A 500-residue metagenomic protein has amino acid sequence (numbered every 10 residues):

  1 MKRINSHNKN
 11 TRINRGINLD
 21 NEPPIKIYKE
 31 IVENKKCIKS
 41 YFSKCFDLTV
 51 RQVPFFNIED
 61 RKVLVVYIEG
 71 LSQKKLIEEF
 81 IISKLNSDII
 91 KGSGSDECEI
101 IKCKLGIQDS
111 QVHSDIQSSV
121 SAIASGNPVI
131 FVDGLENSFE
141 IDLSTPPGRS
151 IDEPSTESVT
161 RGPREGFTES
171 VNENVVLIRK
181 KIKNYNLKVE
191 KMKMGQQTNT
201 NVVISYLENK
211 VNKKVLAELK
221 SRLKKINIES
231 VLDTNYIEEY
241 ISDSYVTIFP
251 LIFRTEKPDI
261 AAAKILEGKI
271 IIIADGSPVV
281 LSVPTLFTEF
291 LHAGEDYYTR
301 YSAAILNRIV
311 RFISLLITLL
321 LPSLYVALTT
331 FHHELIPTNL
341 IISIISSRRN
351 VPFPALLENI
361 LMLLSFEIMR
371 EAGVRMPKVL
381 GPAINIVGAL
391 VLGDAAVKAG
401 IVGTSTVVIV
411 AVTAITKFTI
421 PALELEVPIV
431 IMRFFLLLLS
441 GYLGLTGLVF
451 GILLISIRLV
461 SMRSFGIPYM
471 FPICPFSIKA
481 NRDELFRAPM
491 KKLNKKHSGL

Functional and structural regions predicted by a protein language model:
M1-L320, E334-T338, R458-L500: Membrane-embedded alpha-helical signal segments
K183, K224, R370, V397 (+1 more regions): Short polybasic/polar patches that bind polyanions
K183, R349, I401, G444-L445: Amphipathic alpha-helical protein-protein interaction surfaces
I271-I272, V279, T285-L436: Transmembrane alpha-helical segments that form the functional core of multipass membrane systems
T404-L500: Hydrophobic alpha-helical transmembrane segments of membrane transport and translocation systems, primarily multi-pass
